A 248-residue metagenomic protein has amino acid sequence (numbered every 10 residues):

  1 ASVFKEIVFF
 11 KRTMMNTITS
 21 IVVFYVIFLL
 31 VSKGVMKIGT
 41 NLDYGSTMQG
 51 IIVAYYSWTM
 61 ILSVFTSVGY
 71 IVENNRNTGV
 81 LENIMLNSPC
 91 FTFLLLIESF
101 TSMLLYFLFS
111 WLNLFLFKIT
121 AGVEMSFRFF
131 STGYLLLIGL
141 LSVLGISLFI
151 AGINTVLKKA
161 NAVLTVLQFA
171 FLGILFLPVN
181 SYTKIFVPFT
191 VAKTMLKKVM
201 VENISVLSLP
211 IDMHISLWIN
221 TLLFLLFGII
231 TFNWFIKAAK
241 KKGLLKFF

Functional and structural regions predicted by a protein language model:
A1-A121, M125, G133-L137, L141-F248: Hydrophobic transmembrane alpha-helices and immediately adjacent juxtamembrane helices of multi-pass inner-membrane
